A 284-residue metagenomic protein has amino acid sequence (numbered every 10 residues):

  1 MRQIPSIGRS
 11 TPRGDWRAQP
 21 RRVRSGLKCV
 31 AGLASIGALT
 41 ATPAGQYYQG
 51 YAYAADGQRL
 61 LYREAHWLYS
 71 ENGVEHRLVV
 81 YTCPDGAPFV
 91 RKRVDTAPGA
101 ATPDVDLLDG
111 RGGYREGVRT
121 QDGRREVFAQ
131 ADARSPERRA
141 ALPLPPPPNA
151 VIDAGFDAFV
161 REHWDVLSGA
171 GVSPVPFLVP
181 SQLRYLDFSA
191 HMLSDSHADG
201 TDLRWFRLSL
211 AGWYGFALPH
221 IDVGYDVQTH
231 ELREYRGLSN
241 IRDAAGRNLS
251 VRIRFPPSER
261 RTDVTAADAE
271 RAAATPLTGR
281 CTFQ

Functional and structural regions predicted by a protein language model:
M1-V23: N-terminal secretory signal peptides that target proteins for export/translocation
P12-D15, A31, D85, F283: Residue-level detector of bioactive/disordered segments in secreted/extracellular proteins and virion assembly
R13-G14, G26, G32, V80 (+2 more regions): Mature extracytoplasmic/luminal segments of secretory-pathway proteins
A31-T42: Hydrophobic h-region of N-terminal signal peptides that target proteins for export in Gram-negative bacteria
A44-Y47, Y51-G99, D106-Q121, P176-Q284: Acidic, serine/threonine-rich low-complexity disordered tracts
A87-D165: Contiguous hydrophobic, core-forming segments of folded domains
A131-S209: Solvent-exposed helix/loop surface patches that form functional interfaces
